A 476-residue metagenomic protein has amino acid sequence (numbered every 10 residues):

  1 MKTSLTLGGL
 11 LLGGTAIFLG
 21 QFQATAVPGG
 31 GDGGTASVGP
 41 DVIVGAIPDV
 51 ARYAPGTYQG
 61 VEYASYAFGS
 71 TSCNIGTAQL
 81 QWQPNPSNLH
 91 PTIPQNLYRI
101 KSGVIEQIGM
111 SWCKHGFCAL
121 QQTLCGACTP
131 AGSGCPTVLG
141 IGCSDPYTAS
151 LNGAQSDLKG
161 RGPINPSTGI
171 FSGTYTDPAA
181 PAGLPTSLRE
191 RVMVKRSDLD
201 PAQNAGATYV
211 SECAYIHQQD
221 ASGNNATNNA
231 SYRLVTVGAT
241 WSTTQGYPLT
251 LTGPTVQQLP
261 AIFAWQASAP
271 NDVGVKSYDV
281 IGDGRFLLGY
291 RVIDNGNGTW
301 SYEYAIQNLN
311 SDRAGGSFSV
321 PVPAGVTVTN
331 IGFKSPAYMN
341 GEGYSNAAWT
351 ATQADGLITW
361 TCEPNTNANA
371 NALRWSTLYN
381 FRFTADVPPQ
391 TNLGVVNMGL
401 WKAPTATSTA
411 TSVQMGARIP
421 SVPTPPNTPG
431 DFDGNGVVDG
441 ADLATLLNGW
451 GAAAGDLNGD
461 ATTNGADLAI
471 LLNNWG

Functional and structural regions predicted by a protein language model:
M1-D32: Sec-dependent, cleavable N-terminal signal peptides
G30-G31, T35-G238: Solvent-exposed N-terminal domain segments of exported/luminal and surface proteins
D32, Q219-G274, A410-P423: Short beta-strand elements
G183-Q203, T361-G394, L400-T405: Low-complexity, intrinsically disordered segments enriched in Ser/Thr together with acidic residues
A214-I216, T384, W401, N474: Beta-strand-rich extracellular modules
V292-D312: Short beta-strand elements of extracellular/lumenal beta-sandwich folds
S317-N346: Solvent-exposed beta-hairpin/edge-strand motifs
F432-A454, D460-G476: Alpha-helical segments with a strong preference for the paired helices of cellulosomal dockerin domains
